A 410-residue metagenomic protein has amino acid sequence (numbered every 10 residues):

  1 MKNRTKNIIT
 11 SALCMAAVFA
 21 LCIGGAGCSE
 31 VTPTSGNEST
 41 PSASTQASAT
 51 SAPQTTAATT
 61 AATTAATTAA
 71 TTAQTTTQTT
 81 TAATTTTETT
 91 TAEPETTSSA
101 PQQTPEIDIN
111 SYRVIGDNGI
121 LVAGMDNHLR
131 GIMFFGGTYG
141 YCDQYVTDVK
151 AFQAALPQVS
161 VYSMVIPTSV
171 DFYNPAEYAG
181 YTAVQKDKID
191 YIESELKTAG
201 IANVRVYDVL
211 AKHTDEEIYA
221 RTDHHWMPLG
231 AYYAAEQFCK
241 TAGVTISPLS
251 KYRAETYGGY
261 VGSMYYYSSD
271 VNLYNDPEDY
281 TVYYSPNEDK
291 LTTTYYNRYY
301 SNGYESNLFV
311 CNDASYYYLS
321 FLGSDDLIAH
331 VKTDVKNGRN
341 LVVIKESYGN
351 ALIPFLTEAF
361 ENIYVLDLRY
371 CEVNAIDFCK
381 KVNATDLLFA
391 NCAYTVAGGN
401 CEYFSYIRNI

Functional and structural regions predicted by a protein language model:
K2, T10-T50, T87, A92-I410: Extracellular glycan-modifying ectodomains
S11-L13, P53, A61, T81 (+1 more regions): Enrichment for repetitive, rod-forming helical segments
S35-T72, T77: Post-signal peptide N-terminal segment of mature Sec-exported envelope proteins
T63-T104: Extracytoplasmic intrinsically disordered, low-complexity "stalk/linker" and propeptide segments that are Pro/Thr-rich
